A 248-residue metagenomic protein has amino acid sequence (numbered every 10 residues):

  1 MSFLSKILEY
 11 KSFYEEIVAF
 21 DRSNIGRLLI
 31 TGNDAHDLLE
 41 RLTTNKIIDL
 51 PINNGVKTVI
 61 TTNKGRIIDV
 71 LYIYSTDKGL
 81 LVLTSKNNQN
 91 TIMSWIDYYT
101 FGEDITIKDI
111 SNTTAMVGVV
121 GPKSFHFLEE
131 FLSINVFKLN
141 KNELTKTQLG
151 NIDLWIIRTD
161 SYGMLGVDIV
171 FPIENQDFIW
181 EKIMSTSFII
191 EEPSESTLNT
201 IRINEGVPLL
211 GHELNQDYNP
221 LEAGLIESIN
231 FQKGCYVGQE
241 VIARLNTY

Functional and structural regions predicted by a protein language model:
M1-Y248: Basic, glycine/lysine-rich polyanion-binding surfaces/domains
